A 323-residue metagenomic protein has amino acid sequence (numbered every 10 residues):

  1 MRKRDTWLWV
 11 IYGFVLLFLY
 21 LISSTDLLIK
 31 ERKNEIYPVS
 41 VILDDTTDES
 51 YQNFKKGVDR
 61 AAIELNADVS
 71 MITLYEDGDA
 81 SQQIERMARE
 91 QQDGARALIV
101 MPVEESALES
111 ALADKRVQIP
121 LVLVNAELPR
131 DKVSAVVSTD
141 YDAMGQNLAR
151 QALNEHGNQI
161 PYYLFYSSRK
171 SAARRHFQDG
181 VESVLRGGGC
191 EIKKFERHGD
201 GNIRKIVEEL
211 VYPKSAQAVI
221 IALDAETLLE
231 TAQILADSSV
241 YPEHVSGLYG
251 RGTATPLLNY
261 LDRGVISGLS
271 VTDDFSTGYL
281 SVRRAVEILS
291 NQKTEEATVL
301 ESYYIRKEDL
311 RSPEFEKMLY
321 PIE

Functional and structural regions predicted by a protein language model:
W7-S24: Hydrophobic membrane-insertion alpha-helices, especially the h-region of bacterial N-terminal signal peptides
T25-F54, S134-A135, Y162-K170: Short beta-strand segments enriched in small/hydrophobic residues
V39-K56, A61, S70-S81, V103-E105 (+1 more regions): Extracytoplasmic "Venus flytrap"
Q91-P102, P120-V124, Y163-Y166, K193 (+3 more regions): Periplasmic-binding protein-like
A107-A143, A254-D262: Flexible loop/hinge segments that line or gate small-molecule binding clefts
V122, A225-E226, D237-S267, Y304-D309: Venus flytrap/periplasmic-binding-protein-like
V136-P161, T253-L257, D273-S290: Hydrophobic alpha-helical segments within soluble ligand-binding/sensing domains
S276, L280-E323: Hinge/cleft segment of the Venus flytrap/periplasmic-binding protein
